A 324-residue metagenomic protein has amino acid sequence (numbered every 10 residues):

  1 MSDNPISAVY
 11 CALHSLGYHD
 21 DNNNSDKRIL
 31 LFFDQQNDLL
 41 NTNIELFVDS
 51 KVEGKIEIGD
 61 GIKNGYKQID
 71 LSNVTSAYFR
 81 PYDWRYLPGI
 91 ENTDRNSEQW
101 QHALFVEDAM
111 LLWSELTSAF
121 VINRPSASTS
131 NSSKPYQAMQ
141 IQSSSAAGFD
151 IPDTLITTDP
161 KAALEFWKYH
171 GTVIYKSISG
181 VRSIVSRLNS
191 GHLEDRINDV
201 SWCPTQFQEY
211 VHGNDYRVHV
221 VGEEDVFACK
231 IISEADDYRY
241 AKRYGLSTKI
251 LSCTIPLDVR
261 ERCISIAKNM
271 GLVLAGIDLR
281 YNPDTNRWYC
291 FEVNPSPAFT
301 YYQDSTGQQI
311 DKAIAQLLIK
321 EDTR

Functional and structural regions predicted by a protein language model:
S2-C11, Y18, F33-I151: Conserved N-proximal alpha/beta basic substrate-recognition cap immediately N-terminal to, or forming the N-lobe
D49-S50, V220-D225, P283-T285: Short acidic-glycine loop/turn motifs at beta-strand connectors
A119-F120, T172, V273: Proline-centered loop/turn at the N-terminus of a beta-strand
S133, Q137-R187: Loop-centered beta-sheet repeat module
D153, T205-F207, L274-I277: A short linear hydrophobic-aromatic micro-motif
K168-I264: Phosphate-binding site of ATP-dependent enzymes
R217, D278-R280: Short, surface-exposed charged micro-motifs
T254, K268-L272, Y281-R324: C-terminal active-site "lid" helix and adjoining low-complexity regulatory extension at the edge of ATP-using catalytic
